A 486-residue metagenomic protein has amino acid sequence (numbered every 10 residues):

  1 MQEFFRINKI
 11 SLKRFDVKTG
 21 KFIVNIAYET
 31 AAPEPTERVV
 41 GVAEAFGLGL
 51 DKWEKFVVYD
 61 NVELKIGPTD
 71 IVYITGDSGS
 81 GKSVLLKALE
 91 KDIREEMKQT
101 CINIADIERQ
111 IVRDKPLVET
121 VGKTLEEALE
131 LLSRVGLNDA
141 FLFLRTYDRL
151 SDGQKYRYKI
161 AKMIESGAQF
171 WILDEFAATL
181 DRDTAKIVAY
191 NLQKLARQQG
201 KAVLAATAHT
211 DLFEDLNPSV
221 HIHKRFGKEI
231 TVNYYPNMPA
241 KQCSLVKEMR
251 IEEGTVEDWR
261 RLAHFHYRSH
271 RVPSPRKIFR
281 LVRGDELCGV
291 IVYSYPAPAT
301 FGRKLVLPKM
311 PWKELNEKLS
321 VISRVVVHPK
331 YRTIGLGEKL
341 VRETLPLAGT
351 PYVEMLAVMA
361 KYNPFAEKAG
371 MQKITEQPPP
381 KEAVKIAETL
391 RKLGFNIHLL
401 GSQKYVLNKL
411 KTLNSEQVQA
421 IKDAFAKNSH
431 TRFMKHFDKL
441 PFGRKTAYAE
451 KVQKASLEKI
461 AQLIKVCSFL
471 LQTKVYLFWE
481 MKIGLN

Functional and structural regions predicted by a protein language model:
M1-K65, N233-N237: Pre-NBD coupling/linker segments of ABC/ABC-like ATPases
K9-G20, V24-T30, K65-R134, E214: ABC ATPase nucleotide-binding domain signature region
D152-L173: GG-anchored amphipathic helix commonly corresponding to the ABC/SMC/Rad50 NBD signature/C-loop
I172-D183: Walker B catalytic motif
R182-Q199: Helical segment within the ABC ATPase nucleotide-binding domain
H209-L216, P364-F365: Conserved H-loop
G227-S320, L345-N486: Terminal substrate-recognition subdomain of acyl/acetyltransferases
V327-P346: Conserved acetyl-CoA-binding loop-helix of GNAT-fold acetyltransferases
